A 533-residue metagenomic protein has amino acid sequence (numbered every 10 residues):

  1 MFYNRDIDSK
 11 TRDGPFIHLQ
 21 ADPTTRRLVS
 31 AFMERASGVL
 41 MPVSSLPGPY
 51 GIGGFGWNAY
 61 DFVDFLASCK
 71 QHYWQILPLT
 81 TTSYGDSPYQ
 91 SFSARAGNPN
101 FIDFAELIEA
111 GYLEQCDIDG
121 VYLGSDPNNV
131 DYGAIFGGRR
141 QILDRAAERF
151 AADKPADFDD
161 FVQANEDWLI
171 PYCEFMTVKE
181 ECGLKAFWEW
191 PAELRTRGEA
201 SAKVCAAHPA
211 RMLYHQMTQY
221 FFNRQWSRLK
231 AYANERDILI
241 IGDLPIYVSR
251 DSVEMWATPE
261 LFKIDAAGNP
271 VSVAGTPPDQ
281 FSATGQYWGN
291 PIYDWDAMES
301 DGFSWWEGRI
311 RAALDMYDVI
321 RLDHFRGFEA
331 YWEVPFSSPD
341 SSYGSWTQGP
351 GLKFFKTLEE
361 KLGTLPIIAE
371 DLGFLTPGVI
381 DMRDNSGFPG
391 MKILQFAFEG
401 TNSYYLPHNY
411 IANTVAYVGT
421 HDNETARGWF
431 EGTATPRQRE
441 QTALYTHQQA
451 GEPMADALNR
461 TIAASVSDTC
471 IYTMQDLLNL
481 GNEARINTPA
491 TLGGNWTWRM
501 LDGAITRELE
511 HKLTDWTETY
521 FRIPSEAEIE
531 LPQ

Functional and structural regions predicted by a protein language model:
Y3, K10, P15-H18, V29: Short, positively charged and aromatic/hydrophobic N-terminal segments
F16, L28-R35, P42, D86-N223 (+3 more regions): Alpha-amylase-like alpha-glycosidases and glucanotransferases acting on alpha-linked glucans and related
F32, N58-T82, M316-Y317: Catalytic domains of carbohydrate-active enzymes, especially glycoside hydrolases
G38, P42-D61: N-terminal catalytic cores of NTP/NDP-binding nucleotidyl/phosphoryl-transfer enzymes
A67, W226-N234, E359, R383-D384: Surface-exposed amphipathic alpha-helices with a cationic face
Q71-P78, A233, L239-P245, A313-G327: Short acidic catalytic loops
H215, Q219-V248: Conserved, well-ordered alpha-helix/loop/beta-strand core segments that scaffold catalytic motifs
N479-Q533: Structured C-terminal cap/extension of enzyme domains
